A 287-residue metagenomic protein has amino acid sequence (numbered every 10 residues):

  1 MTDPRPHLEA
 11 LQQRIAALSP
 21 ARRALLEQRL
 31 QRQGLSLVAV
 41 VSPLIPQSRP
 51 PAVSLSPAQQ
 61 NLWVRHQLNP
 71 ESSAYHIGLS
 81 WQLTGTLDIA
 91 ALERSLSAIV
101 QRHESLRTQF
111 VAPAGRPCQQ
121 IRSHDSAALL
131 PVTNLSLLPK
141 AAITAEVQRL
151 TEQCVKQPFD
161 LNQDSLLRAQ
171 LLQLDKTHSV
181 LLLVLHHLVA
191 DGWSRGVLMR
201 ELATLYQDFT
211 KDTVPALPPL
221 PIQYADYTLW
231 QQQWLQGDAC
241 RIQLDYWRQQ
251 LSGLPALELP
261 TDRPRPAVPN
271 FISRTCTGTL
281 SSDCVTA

Functional and structural regions predicted by a protein language model:
T2-S36: Eukaryotic low-complexity, mixed-charge intrinsically disordered interaction/regulatory segments enriched in acidic
D3, Q28, Q33-G34, V38-H124 (+5 more regions): Acyl-group handoff/entry surfaces in thioester-processing enzymes
L11-R14, S48-P51, G78, R274-C276: A detector of helix-start/N-cap boundary segments at the beginnings of structured domains
H124-P131: Short, charged/polar, Gly/Pro-enriched secondary-structure boundary elements
L166, P269-R274: Active-site-adjacent structural elements in folded domains
I272-S282: DNA breakage-rejoining catalytic core of tyrosine-based enzymes
